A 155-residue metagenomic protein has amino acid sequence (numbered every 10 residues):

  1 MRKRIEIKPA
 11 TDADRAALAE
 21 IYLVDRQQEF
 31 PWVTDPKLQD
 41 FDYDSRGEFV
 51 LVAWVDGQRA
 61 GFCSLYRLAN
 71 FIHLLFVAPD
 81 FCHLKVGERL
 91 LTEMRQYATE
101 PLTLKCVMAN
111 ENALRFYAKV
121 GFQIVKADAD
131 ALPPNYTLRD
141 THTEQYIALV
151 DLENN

Functional and structural regions predicted by a protein language model:
M1-A13, I147-N155: Conserved N-terminal entry element of GNAT/NAT acetyltransferase domains
P9-D80, L91-E93: Acetyl-CoA-dependent GNAT
C63, F122-Q123: Short hydrophobic beta-strand motif reused across regulatory alpha/beta modules
A78-L84, M108-A109: Active-site acidic-Proline motif in GNAT/NAT acetyltransferases
H83-Q96, R115, K119: Conserved acetyl-CoA-binding loop-helix of GNAT-fold acetyltransferases
G87, L91, A109-A113, A129-Y136: Short glycine/proline-centered loop/turn elements that form peptide/ligand docking sites
Y97-A109: Conserved GNAT acetyl-CoA-binding A-motif
T103-C106, Q123-A148, L152: Conserved catalytic-core motifs of GNAT/GCN5-like acyltransferases
